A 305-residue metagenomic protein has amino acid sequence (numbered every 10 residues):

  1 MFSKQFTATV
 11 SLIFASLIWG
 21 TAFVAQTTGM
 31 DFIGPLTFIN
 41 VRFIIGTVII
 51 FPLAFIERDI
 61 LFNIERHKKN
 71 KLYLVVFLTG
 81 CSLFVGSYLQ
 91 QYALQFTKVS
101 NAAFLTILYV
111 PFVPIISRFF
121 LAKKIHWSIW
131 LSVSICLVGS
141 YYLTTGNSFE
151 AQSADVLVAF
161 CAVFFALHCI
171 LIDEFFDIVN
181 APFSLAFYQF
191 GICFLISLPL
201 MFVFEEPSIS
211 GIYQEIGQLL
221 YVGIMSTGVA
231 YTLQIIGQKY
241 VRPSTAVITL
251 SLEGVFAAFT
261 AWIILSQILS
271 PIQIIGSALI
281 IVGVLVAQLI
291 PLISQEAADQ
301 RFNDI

Functional and structural regions predicted by a protein language model:
M1-T37, L89, S148-E174, D299-I305: Glycine-/small-residue-enriched transmembrane alpha-helix faces in small-molecule transporters and effluxers
F2, F43, F51, F55 (+4 more regions): C-terminal-most transmembrane helix of multi-pass membrane proteins
F6-S11, T37-P52, L74, S132-I135 (+2 more regions): Hydrophobic alpha-helical transmembrane segments of multi-pass integral membrane proteins, especially transporters
G20, V24, G80, F84 (+8 more regions): Hydrophobic/small/kink-forming positions within alpha-helical transmembrane segments of polytopic membrane proteins
T21, T28, G46-K68, I135-A151 (+4 more regions): Membrane-interface helix-cap regions at the ends of transmembrane helices in multi-pass membrane proteins
A22-F23, F51-S100, L105-T106, G223-V241: Specific transmembrane alpha-helical segments of multi-pass solute transporters/efflux pumps, especially DMT/EamA
I39-V41, A102-L108, I172-F194, T227-I263: Helix-helix packing/entry segments at the starts of transmembrane helices
I50, I125-T145, C161-F165, S197 (+2 more regions): Hydrophobic transmembrane alpha-helices of multi-pass small-molecule transport proteins
